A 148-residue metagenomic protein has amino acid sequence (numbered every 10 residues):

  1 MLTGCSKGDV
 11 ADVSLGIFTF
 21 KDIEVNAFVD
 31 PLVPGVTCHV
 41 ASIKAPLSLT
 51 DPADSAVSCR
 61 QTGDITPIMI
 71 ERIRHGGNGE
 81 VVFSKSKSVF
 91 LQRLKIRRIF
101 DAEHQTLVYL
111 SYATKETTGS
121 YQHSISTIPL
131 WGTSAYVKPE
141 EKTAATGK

Functional and structural regions predicted by a protein language model:
L2-G4: C-terminal motif of bacterial Sec signal peptides marking the signal peptidase cleavage site
K7, T19, G79-V82, Q122 (+1 more regions): Polar low-complexity intrinsically disordered regions enriched in Ser/Thr and small residues
K7-Q61: N-terminal secretory signal peptides
F28-D30, I43, T62-D64, T114-K115 (+1 more regions): Generic structural motif
P31-P34, A102-T106: Short, solvent-exposed coil/turn segments at beta-strand boundaries
T37-A102: Mature extracytoplasmic domains of secretory-pathway proteins
E103-K148: C-terminal partner/receptor-binding element of secreted or periplasmic proteins
